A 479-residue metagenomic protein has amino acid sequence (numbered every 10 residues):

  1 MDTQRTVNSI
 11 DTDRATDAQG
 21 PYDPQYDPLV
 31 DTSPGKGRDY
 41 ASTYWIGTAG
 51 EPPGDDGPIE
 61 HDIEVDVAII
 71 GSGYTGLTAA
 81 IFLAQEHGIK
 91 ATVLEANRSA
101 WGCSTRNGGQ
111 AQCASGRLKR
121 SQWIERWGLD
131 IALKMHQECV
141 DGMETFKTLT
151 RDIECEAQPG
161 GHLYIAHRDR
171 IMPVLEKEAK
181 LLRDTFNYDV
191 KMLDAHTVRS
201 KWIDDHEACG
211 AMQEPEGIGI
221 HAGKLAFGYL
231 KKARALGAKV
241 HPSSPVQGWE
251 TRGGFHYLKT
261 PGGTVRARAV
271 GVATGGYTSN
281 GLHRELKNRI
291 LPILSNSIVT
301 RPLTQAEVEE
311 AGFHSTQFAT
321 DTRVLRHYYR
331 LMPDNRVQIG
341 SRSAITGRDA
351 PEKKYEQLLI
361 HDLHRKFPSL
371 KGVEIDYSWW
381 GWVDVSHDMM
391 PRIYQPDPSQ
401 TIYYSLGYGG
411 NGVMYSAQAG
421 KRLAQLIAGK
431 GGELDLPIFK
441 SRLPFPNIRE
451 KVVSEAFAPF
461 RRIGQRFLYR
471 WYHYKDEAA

Functional and structural regions predicted by a protein language model:
M1-V67, Q85-E86: Extreme N-terminal leader/targeting segments of oxidoreductases
D2-R14, A18-Q19, A344-W471, K475: C-terminal catalytic lobe of FAD-dependent flavoproteins
V65-V93: N-terminal Rossmann-like FAD-binding beta1-loop-alpha1 element of flavoenzymes
I70, C113, V272-A273: Redox-cofactor binding/interface segments in oxidoreductases and associated redox assembly factors
N97-K134: Conserved N-terminal glycine-rich FAD pyrophosphate-binding loop of Rossmann-like flavoproteins
G109, E144, D152-P159, V246 (+3 more regions): Active-site substrate-recognition segment that forms the wall of the catalytic cavity or substrate channel
W123-K232: Rossmann-like flavin
L181, A208-R268: Helical element adjacent to the flavin cofactor pocket in flavoenzyme catalytic cores
